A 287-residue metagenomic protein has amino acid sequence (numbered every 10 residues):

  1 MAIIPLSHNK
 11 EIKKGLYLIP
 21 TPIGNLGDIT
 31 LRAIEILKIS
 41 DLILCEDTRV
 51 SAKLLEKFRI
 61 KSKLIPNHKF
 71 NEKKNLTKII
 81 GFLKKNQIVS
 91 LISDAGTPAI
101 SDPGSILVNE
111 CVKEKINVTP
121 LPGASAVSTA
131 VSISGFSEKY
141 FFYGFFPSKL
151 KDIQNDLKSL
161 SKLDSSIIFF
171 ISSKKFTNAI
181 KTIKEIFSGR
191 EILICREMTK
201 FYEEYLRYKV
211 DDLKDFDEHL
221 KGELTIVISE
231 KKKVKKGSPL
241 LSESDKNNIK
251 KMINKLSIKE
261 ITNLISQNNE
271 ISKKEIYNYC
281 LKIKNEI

Functional and structural regions predicted by a protein language model:
A2-F70: Glycine-rich, flexible N-terminal cofactor/catalytic loop recognition
A2-P5, K13, Q87-I88, S166 (+1 more regions): A contiguous loop/helix-start segment that scaffolds small-molecule binding in enzyme catalytic cores
G15-I19, K85-S93, Y140, S165-F169 (+1 more regions): Generic beta-sheet signal
L37-I43, K115-T119, S166-I167: Short active-site oxyanion
C45, V118-G123, F169, I194: General beta-strand structural signal in soluble alpha/beta enzymes
N67-E72, F146-S148: Conserved helicase motor
L76-S125, T129: Glycine/small-residue-rich loop that forms an oxyanion/phosphate-binding "nest" at active or ligand-binding sites
V108-L163: Class I SAM-dependent methyltransferase SAM-binding "motif I" and its flanking Rossmann-like core
